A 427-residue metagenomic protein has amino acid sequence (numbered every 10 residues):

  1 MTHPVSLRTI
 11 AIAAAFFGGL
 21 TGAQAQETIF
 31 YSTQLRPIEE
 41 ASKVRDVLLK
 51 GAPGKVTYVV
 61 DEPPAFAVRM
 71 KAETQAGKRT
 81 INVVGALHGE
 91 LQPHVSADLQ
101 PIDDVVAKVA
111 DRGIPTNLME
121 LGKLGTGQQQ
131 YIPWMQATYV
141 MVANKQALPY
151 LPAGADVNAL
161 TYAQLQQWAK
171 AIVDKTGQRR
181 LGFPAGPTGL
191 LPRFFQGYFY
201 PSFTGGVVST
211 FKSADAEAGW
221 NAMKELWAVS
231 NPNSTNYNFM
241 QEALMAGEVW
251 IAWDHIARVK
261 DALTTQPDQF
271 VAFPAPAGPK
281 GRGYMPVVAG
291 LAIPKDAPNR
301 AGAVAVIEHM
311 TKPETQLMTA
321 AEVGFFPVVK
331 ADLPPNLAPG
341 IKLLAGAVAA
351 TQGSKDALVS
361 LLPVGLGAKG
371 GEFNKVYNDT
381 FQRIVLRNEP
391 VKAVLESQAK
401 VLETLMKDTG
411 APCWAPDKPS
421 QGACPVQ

Functional and structural regions predicted by a protein language model:
L20-A25: Sec/Tat signal peptide C-region and signal peptidase I cleavage site
E27, D46-I114, P149-L151, I251 (+1 more regions): Extracytoplasmic "Venus flytrap"/periplasmic binding protein-like
E27-R45, G365-K369: Extracytoplasmic "Venus flytrap"
L87-T138, A163-Q166, V271-F273, P425-Q427: Hinge/lid segment of periplasmic solute-binding proteins
E90-V95, D254-Q269: A ligand-binding cleft/hinge motif common to bilobed small-molecule-binding domains
T126-Y139, N158, A163-V208, D215 (+1 more regions): Extracytoplasmic/periplasmic solute-binding protein
Q166-I172, G206-Y237, T264: Glycine-centered hinge/linker elements that transmit conformational signals in sensory and ligand-binding systems
D261-P267, P279-D379, P412-Q427: C-terminal lobe and pocket-closing loops of periplasmic/extracytoplasmic Venus-flytrap solute-binding proteins
